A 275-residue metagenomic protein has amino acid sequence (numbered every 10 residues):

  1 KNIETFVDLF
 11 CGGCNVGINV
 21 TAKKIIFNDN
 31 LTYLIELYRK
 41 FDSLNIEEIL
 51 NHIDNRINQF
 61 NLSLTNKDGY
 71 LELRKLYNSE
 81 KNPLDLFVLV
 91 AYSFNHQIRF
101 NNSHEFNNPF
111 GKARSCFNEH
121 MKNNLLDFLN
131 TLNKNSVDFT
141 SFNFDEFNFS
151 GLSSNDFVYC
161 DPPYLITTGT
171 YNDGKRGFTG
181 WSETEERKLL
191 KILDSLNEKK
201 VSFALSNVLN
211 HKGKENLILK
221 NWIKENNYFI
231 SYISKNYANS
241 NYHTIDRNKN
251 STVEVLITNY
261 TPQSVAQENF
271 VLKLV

Functional and structural regions predicted by a protein language model:
N2-N58: Conserved S-adenosyl-L-methionine
F6-V20, F27-T32, F87-F94, F144 (+3 more regions): Conserved proline-anchored active-site loop of SAM-dependent methyltransferases that bridges a beta-strand
N15-N19, L34-E36, N95-I98, N148 (+3 more regions): Short catalytic/ligand-binding loop motif for oxyanion handling, primarily in non-cytosolic enzymes, centered on
V20, F157, L165-K200: SAM-dependent methyltransferase catalytic-core segment centered on the flexible catalytic loop and adjoining short
I46-Y159, P163-G174, K188: SAM-dependent nucleic-acid methyltransferase catalytic core
E186-N236: Conserved Class I SAM-dependent methyltransferase catalytic core
K224-F270, V275: Class I S-adenosyl-L-methionine
